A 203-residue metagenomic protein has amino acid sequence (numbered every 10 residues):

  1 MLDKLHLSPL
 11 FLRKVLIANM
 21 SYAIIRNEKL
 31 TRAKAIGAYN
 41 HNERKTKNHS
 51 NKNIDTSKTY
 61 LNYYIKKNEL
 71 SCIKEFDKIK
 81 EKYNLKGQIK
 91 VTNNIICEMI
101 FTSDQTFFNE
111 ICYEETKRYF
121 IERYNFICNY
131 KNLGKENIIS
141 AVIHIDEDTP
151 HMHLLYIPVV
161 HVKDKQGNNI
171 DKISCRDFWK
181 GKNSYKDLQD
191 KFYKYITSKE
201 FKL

Functional and structural regions predicted by a protein language model:
L2-L203: N-terminal nicking endonuclease/strand-transfer module with a His-rich metal-binding environment and a catalytic Tyr
